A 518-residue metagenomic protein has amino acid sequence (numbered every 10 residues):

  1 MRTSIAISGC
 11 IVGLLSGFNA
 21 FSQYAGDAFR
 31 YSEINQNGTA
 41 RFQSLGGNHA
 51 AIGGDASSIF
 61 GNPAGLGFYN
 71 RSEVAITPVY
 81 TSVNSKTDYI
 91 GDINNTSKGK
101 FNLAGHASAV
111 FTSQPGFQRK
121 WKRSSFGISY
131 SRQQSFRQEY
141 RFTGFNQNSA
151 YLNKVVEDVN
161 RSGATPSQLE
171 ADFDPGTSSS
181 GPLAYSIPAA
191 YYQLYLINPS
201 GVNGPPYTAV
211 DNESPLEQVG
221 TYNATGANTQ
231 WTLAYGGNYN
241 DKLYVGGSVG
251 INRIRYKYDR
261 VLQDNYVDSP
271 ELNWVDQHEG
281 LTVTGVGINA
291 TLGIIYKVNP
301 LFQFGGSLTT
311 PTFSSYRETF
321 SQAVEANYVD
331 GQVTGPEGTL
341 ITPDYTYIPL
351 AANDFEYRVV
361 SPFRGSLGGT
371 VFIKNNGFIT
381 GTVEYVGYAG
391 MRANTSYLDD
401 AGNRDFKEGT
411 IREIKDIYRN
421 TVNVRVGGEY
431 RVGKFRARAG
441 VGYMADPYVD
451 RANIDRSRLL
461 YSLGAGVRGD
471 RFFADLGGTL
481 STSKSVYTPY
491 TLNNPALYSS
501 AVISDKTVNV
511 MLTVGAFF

Functional and structural regions predicted by a protein language model:
M1-S8: Bacterial N-terminal signal peptides that target proteins for export
Q23-N37, F42, T112-F518: Outer-membrane beta-barrel porins/channels
A40, I52-G61, G67-Q147, T229: Outer-membrane beta-barrel translocator/receptor signature
